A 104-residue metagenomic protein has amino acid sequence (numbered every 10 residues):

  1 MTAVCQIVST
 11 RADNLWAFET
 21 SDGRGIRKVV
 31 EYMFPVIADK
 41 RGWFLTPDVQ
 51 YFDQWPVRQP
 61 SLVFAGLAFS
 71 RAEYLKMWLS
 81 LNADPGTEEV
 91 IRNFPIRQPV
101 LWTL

Functional and structural regions predicted by a protein language model:
A3-V63: Non-catalytic carbohydrate-binding regions of carbohydrate-active enzymes
R11, W43-L104: Terminal, non-catalytic domain-edge segments
